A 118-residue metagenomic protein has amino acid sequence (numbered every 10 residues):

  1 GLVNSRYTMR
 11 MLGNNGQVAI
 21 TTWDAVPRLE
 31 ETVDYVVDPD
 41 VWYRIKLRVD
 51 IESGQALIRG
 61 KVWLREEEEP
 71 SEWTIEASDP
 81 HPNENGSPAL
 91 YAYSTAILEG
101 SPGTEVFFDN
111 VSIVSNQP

Functional and structural regions predicted by a protein language model:
G1-P118: Extracellular glycan-recognition regions
